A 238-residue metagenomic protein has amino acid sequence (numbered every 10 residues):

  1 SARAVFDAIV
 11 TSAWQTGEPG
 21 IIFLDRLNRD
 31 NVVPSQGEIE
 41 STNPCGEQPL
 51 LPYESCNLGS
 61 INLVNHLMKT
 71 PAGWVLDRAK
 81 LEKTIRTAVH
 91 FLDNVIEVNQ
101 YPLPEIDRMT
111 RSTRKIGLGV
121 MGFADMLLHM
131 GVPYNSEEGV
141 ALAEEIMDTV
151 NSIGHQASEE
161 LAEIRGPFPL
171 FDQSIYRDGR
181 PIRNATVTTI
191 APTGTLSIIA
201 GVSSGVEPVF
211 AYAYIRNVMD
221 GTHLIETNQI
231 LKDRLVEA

Functional and structural regions predicted by a protein language model:
S1-A238: Long, C-terminal-biased catalytic regions of enzyme "large/alpha" subunits
